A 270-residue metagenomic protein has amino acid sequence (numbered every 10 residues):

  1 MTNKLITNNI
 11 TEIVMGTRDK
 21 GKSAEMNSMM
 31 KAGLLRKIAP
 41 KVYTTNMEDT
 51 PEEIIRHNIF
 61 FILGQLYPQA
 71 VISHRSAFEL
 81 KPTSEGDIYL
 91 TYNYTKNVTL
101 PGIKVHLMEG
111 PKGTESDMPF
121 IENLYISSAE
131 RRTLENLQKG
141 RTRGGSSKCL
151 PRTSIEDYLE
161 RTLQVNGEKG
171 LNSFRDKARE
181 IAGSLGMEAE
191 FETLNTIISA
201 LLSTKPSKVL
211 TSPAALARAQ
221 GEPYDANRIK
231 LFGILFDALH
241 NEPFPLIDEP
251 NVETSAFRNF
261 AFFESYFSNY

Functional and structural regions predicted by a protein language model:
T2-E130, L134-L137: Short gly/ser-rich loop at a beta-strand->alpha-helix junction or flexible surface loop bordering the NTP-binding
I13, E48, N241-I247: A short, flexible low-complexity segment enriched in Lys/Arg and Gly/Pro that occurs in N-terminal basic tails
G16-D19, A24, A32, T114-L231 (+1 more regions): Hydrophobic alpha-helical interaction segments
P82, Q138-T142, H240, F244 (+1 more regions): Hydrophobic/aromatic-lined pockets within catalytic cores
K230, I234-H240, F244, F260-F267: Regulatory/sensor and coupling segments of signal-transduction and defense proteins
N251-R258, S268-Y270: Extended accessory regions or peripheral subdomains of proteins
